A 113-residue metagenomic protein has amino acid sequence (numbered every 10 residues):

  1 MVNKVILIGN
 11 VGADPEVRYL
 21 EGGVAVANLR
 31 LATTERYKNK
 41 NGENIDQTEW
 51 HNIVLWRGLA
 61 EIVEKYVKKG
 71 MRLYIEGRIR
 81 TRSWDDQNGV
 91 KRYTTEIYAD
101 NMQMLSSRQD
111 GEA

Functional and structural regions predicted by a protein language model:
M1-A113: Single-stranded nucleic acid-binding surfaces, predominantly the OB-fold ssDNA-binding core
